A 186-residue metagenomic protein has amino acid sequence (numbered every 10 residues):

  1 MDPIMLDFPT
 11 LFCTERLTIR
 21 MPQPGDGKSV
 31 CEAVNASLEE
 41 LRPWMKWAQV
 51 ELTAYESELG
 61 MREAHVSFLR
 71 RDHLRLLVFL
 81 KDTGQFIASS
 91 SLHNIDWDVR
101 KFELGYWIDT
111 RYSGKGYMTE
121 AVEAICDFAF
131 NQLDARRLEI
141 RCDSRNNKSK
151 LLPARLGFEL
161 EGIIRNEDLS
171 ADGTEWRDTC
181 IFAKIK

Functional and structural regions predicted by a protein language model:
M1-S29, A33-E40, R75-K186: Acyl-donor (CoA/ACP) binding surface of acyl/acetyltransferases
N35-L38, Q49, H65: Residue-level detector of secondary-structure transition/capping positions
R42-R62: Conserved GNAT-fold acetyl-CoA-binding loop/helix
V66-R71: Short loop/turn motifs at secondary-structure junctions and domain boundaries
